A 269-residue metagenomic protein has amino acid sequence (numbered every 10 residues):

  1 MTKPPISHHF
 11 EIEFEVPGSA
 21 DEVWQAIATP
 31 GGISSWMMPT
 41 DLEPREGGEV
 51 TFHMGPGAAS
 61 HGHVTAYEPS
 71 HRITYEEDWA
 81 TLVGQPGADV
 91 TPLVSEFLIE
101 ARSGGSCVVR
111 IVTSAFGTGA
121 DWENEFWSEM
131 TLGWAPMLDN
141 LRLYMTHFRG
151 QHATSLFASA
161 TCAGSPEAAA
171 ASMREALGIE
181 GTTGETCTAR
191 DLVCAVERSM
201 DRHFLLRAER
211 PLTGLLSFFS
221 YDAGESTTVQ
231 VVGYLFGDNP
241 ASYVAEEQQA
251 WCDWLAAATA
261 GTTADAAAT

Functional and structural regions predicted by a protein language model:
M1-H9: Short acidic N-proximal helix/loop "leader" segments that mark the beginning of a domain or an inter-domain linker
H9, E13, S19-T118: Ordered, small/hydrophobic-rich secondary-structure cores
G18, P30-H63, E68, R72 (+1 more regions): Short beta-edge strand/loop motif at the mouth of beta-sheet-based domains
S19, Q25, F126-G133, M137 (+2 more regions): Short amphipathic alpha-helical segments
T29, P39, N140-H147, Q151 (+2 more regions): A structural signal for alpha-helix termini and helix-coil/disorder junctions
P30, Y67, G133, M137-Y144 (+2 more regions): Conserved short hydrophobic interaction patches
L82-E129, M200-T269: Beta-strand/loop substructures that line and gate deep hydrophobic ligand-binding cavities in soluble
A115-M173: Surface-exposed beta-loop interaction hotspot
